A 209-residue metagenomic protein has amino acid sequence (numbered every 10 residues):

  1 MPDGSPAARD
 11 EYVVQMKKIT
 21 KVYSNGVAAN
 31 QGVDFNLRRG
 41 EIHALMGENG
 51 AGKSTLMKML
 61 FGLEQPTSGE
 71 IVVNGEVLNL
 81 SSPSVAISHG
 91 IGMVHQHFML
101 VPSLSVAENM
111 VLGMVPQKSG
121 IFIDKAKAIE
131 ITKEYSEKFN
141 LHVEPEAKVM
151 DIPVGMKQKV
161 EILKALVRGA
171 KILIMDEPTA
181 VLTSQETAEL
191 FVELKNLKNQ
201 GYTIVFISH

Functional and structural regions predicted by a protein language model:
P2-H209: Glycine-rich phosphate-binding loops of nucleotide-dependent enzymes
